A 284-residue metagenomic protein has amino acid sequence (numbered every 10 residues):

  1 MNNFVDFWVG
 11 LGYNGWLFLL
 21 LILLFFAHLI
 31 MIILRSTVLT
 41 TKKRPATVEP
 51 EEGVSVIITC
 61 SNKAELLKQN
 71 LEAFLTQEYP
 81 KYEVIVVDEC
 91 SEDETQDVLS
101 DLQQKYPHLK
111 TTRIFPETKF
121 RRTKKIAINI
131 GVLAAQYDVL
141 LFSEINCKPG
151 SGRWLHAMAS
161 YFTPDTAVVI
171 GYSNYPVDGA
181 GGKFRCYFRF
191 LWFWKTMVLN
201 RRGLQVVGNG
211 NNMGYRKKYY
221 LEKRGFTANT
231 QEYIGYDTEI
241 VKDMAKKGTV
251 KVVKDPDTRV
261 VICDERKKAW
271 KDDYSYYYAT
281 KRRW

Functional and structural regions predicted by a protein language model:
M1-E49: N-terminal membrane-anchoring/stem segments of glycan-assembly enzymes
T41, K63-T76: Short, well-formed alpha-helical segments that are part of the catalytic scaffolds of diverse glycosyltransferases
E52-S55, E83: Cell-envelope/extracellular polymer assembly enzymes that use nucleotide-activated donors
E72-E117: Acidic donor-binding segment of Leloir-type glycosyltransferases
E94, E144-S160: Acidic donor-binding/catalytic loop of UDP-sugar-dependent glycosyltransferases, especially processive GT2
F115-A135, A157: Glycine-rich, basic loop-to-helix element that forms the pyrophosphate-binding segment of sugar-nucleotide handling
L140: Short aromatic/hydrophobic "clamp" motif used to bind/position activated sugar donors
F162, V168-W192, K218-L221, T227-W284: Catalytic donor/gating beta->alpha subdomain of glycosyltransferases that bind UDP-sugars
